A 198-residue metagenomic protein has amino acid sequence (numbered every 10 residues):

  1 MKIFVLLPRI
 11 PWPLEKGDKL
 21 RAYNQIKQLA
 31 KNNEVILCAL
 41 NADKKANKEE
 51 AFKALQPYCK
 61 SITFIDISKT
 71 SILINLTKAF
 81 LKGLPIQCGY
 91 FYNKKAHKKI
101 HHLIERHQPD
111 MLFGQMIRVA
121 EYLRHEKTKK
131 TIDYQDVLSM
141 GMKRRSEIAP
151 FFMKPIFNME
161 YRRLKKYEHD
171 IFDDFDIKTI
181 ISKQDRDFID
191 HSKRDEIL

Functional and structural regions predicted by a protein language model:
M1-T63: N-terminal subdomain of nucleotide-sugar transferases
K2, D110-M111, I177: Structural motif
L40-K99, R106: A conserved catalytic-core segment of Leloir-type glycosyltransferases
A46-A51, E121-Y122, Y161-D195: A short, active-site helix/loop in glycosyltransferases that binds the activated sugar's phosphate group
K69-G89, T131-H169: Acceptor-binding helix/loop patch of EC 2.4 sugar-transfer enzymes, predominantly nucleotide-sugar-dependent
I100-V119, T128-T131: Short N-terminal targeting/anchoring amphipathic segment
M116, Y134-D136, S182-K183: Helix N-cap/beta->alpha junction signal
